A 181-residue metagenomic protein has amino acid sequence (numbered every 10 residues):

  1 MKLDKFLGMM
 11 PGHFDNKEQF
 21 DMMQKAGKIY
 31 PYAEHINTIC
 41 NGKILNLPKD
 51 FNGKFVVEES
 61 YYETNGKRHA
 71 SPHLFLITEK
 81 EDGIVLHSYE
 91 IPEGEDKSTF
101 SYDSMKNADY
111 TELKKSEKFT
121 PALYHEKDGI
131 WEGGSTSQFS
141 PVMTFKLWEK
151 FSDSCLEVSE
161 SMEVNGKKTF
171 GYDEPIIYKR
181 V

Functional and structural regions predicted by a protein language model:
L3, H13-F51: Short, solvent-exposed loop/hinge segments that bridge or flank secondary-structure elements
L3, L7-M9, K17-Q19, M23 (+1 more regions): Calycin-type beta-barrel ligand-binding domains and close structural analogs
